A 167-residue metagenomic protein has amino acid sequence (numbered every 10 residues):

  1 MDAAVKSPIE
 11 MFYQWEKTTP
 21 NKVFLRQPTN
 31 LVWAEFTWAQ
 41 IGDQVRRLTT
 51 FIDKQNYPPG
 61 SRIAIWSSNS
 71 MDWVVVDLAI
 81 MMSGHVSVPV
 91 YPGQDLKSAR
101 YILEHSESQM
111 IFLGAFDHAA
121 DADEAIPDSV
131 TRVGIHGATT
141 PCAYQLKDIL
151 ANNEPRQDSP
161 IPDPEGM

Functional and structural regions predicted by a protein language model:
A3-F24: A short N-terminal helical cap/helix-turn-helix that marks the beginning of AMP-binding/adenylate-forming
P20-N21, N153-M167: Conserved pre-ATP/AMP-binding loop-to-beta segment of ANL
F24-V74, L78, D95-R100, K147: Conserved AMP-binding/adenylate-forming core of the ANL superfamily
S67, V90-Y91, G114, V130-T139: Short beta-strand elements of ligand-binding domains
G84: Structured binding elements
P92-E124: Conserved ATP-dependent adenylate/AMP-binding module captured primarily in the ANL superfamily
L96, E104, A125-P141: Conserved adenylate-forming
